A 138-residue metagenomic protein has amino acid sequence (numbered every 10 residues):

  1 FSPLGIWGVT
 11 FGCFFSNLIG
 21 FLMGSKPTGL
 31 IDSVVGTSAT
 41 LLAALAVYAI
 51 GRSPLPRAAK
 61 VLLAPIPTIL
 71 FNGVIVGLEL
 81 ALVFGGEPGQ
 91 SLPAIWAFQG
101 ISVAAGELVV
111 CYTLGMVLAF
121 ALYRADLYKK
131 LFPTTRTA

Functional and structural regions predicted by a protein language model:
F1-F11: Generic transmembrane alpha-helix motif of multi-pass integral membrane proteins
F15-A138: Membrane-embedded alpha-helical hairpins and interfacial helices in multi-pass inner-membrane proteins
